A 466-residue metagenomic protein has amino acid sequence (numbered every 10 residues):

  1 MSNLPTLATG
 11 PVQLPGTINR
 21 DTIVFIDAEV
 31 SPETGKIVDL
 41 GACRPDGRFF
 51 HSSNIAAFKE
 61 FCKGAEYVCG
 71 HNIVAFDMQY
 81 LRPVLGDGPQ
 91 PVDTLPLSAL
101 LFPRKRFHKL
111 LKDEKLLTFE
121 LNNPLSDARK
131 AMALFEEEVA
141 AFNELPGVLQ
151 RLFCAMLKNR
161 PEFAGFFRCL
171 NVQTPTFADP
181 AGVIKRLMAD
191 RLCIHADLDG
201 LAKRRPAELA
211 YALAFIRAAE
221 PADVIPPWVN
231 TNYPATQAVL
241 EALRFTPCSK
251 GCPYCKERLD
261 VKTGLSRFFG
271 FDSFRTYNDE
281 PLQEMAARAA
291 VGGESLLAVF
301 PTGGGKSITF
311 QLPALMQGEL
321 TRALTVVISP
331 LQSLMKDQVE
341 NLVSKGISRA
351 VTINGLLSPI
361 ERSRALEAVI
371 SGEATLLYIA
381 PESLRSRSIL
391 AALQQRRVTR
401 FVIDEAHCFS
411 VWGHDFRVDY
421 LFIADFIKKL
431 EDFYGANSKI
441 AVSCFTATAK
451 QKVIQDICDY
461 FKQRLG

Functional and structural regions predicted by a protein language model:
M1-D21, D93: N-terminal accessory regions of nucleic-acid-interacting proteins
G41-F142: Conserved DEDDh/DEDDy metal-dependent 3′-5′ exonuclease domain
V84-L85, L334-P359, A368-S371, C458-L465: Conserved helix-turn-beta segment of the N-terminal RecA-like "Helicase ATP-binding" lobe in SF1/SF2 helicases
L110-L198: Acidic, Mg2+-coordinating catalytic module of metal-dependent nucleases/exonucleases that use a two-metal-ion mechanism
K250-V299: Conserved pre-motif I regulatory segment
V299-G304, T309-A350, E431-K439: Conserved SF1/SF2 helicase motif Ia
L315, E340, L357-R400, C408-H414: Conserved helix/coil segment N-terminal to the catalytic DExD/H
Q394-Q395, T399-R400, H407-G466: Post-DEXD/H (motif II) to motif III coupling segment of the RecA-like Helicase ATP-binding lobe
